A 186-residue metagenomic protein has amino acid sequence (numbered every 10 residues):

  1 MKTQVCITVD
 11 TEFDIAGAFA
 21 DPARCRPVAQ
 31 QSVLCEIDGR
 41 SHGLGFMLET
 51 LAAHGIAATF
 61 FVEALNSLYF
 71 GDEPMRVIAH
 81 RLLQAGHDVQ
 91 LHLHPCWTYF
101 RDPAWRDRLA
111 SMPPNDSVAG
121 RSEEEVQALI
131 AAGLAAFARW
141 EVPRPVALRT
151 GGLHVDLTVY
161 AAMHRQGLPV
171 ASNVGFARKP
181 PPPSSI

Functional and structural regions predicted by a protein language model:
M1-A147, L153-I186: Catalytic alpha-helical scaffold of carbohydrate-active enzymes acting on polysaccharides/glycoconjugates
